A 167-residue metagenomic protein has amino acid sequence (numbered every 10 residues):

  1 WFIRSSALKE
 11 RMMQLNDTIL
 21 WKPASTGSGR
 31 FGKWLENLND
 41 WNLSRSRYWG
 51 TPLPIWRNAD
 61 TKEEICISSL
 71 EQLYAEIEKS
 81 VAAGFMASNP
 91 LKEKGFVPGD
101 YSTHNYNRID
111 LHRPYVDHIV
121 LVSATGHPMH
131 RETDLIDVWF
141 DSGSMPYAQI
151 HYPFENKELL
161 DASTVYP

Functional and structural regions predicted by a protein language model:
W1-P167: Structured secondary-structure scaffolds
